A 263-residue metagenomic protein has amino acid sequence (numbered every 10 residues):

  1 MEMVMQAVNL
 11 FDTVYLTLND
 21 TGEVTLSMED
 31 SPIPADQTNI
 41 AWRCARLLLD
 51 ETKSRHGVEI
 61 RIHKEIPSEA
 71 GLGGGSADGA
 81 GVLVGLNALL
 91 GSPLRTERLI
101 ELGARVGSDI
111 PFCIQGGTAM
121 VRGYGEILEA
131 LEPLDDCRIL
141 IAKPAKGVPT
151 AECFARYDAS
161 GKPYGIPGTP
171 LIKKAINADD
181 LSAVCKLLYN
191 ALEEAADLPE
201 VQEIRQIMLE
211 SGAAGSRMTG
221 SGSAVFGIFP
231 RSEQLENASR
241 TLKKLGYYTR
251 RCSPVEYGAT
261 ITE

Functional and structural regions predicted by a protein language model:
M1-A70, A88, S92-I100, L134 (+1 more regions): ATP-binding N-lobe of GHMP and related small-molecule kinases
Q6-V8, A104-R105, P111-I114, L131-D135 (+1 more regions): Solvent-exposed alpha-helices and their adjacent loops that cap or buttress functional pockets in soluble metabolic
D12-L16, D109-C113, A119-M120, V225-G227: Short beta-strand scaffold segments in enzyme catalytic cores
V14-L16, A41, G75, A142 (+4 more regions): Residue-level signal for inorganic ion chemistry
G22-P32, V82, A178-L188: Short, basic/glycine-rich phosphate-binding loops at helix/coil junctions that contact nucleotide phosphates
P34, R61-L90, S108, A213-F229: Glycine/serine-rich anion-binding loops at beta->alpha junctions that coordinate negatively charged ligand groups
G79, L83-M120: Contiguous, small/hydrophobic- and glycine-enriched helical/loop subdomains that border and often "cap" functional
Q115, M120-G215, P230-E263: Conserved, helical-rich catalytic subdomain that frames metal- and/or nucleotide-binding sites in enzyme alpha/beta
